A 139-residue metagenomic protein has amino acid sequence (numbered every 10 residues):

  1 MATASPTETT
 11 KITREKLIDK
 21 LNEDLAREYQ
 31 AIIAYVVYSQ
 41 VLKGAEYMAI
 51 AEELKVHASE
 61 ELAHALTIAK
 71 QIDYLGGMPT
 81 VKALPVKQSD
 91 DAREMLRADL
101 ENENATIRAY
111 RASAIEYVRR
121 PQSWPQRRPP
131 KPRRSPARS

Functional and structural regions predicted by a protein language model:
M1-S139: Iron-associated oxidoreductase/ferritin-like identity signal
